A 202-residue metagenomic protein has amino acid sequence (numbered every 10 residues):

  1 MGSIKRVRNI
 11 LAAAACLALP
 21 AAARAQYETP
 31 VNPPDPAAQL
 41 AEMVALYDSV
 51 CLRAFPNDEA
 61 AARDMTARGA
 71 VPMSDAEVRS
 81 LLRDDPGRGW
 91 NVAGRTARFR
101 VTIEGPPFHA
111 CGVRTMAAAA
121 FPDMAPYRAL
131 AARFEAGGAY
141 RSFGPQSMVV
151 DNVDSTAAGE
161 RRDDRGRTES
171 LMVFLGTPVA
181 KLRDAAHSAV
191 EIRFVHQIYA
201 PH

Functional and structural regions predicted by a protein language model:
G2-L11: Bacterial N-terminal signal peptides that target proteins for export
A12-A18: Bacterial N-terminal signal peptides
P20-A22: N-terminal signal peptide c-region/cleavage motif recognized by signal peptidases
Q26-E104: N-terminal leader/targeting segments
V92-A158: Long, charged/polar, surface-exposed segments that mediate recognition or autoinhibition
D151-H202: Glycine-rich, aromatic-bearing surface loops/beta-hairpins
